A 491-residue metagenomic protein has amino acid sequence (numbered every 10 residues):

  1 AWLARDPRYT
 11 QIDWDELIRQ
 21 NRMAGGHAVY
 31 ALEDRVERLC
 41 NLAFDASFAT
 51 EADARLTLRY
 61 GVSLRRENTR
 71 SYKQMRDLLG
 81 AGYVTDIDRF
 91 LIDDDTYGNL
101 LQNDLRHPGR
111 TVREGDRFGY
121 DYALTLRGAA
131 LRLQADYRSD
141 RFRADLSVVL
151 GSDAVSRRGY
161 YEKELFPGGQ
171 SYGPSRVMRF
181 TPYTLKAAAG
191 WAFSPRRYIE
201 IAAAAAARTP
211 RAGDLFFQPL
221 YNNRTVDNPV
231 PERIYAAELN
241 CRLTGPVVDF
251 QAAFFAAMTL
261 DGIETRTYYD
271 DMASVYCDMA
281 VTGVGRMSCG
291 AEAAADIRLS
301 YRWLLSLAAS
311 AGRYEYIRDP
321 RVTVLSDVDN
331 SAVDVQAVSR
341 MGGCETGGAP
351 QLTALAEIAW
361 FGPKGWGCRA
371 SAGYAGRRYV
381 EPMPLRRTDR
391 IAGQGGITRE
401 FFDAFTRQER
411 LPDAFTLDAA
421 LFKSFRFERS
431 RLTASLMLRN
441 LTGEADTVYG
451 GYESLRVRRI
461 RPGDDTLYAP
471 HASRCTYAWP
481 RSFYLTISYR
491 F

Functional and structural regions predicted by a protein language model:
A1-N68, K73, D249-Q251: Outer-membrane beta-barrel domain signature, strongest for Gram-negative TonB-dependent receptors and also present
A31, R59-S194, R321: Signature of Gram-negative outer-membrane beta-barrel scaffolds
R55-L58, R141-L146, R196-I199, V247-F250 (+4 more regions): Repeated loop/turn-to-beta-strand initiation elements of outer-membrane beta-barrel proteins
L64-R70, S139-R141, L150-S156, A203-T209 (+9 more regions): Transmembrane beta-strands of outer-membrane beta-barrel pores
H107, A154-F166, V177, W191-A237 (+6 more regions): Surface-exposed extracellular loop regions of Gram-negative outer-membrane beta-barrel proteins, predominantly
R138-R141, A256-M258, C277-R386, S488-R490: Gram-negative outer-membrane beta-barrel transporters
L305, Y374-Q394, K423-F491: C-terminal beta-signal and adjacent terminal beta-strands/loops of Gram-negative outer-membrane beta-barrel proteins
G347-R426, G450-G451: C-terminal beta-barrel architecture of Gram-negative outer-membrane proteins
